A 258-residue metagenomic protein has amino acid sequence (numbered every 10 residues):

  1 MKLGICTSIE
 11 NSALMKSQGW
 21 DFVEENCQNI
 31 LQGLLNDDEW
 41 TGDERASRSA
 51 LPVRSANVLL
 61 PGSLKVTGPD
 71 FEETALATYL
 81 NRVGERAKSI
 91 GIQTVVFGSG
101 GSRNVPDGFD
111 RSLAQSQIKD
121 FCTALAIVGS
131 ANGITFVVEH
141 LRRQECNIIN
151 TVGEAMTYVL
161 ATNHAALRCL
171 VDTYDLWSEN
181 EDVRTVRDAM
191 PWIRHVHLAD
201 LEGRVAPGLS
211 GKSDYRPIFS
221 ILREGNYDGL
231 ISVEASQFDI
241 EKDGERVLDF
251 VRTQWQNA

Functional and structural regions predicted by a protein language model:
M1-D21, A77, R82-E85, G91-Q93 (+2 more regions): Histidine-acidic metal/acid-base catalytic patches
C6-E10, N26-I30, A56-P61, G100-S102 (+4 more regions): Active-site beta-loop-alpha junctions enriched in small/polar residues
L14, Q18-E39, N57-K65: N-terminal substrate-binding region of glycoside hydrolase catalytic domains
N26-R48, S99-F109: Glycine-rich, proline-tolerant flexible connector loops at the mouths of alpha/beta enzymes
E39-W40, D120, N180-R184: Short, conserved clusters of charged catalytic residues that mark active-site and nucleotide-handling motifs
R45-E73: Short hydrophobic interaction/assembly module
R45-S49, A87, G129, L222: A generic structural signal for well-ordered alpha-helical segments
V66-R168, S178: Active-site acidic/histidine proton-transfer and metal-coordination neighborhood in alpha/beta enzyme cores
